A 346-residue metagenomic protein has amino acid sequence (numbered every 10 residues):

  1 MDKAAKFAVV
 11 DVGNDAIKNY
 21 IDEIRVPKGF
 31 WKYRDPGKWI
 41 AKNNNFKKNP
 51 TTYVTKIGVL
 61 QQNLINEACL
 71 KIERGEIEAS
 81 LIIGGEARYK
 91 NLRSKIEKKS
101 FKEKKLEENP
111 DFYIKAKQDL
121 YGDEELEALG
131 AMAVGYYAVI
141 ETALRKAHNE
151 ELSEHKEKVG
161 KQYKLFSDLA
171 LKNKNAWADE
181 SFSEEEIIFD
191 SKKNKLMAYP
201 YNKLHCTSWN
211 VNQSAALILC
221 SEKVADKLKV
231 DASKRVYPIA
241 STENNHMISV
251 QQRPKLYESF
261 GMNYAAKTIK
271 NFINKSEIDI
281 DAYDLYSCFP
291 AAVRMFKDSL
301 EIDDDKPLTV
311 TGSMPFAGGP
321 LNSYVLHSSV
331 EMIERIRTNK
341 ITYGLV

Functional and structural regions predicted by a protein language model:
M1-V54, C69-R74, L81-V224, V230-A317 (+1 more regions): Conserved "HGTGT" condensation-loop signature of ketosynthase/thiolase-family condensing enzymes that catalyze
V59-Q62, L256-F260, S323: Conserved phosphate-coordination/catalytic loops
Q62-L70: Conserved phosphate-binding catalytic cores of ATP/NTP-utilizing and phosphoryl-transfer enzymes
G75-E76, N339: Glycine-rich phosphate-binding loop signature in dinucleotide/nucleotide-binding domains
E78-A79, Y343: Short acidic donor-binding loop at the edge of a beta-strand
I83, L345-V346: Short beta-strand immediately N-terminal to the catalytic nucleophile in serine-hydrolase-like folds
A317-L326, I333-I341, L345: A conserved active-site cap/scaffold subdomain adjacent to cofactor or substrate pockets
